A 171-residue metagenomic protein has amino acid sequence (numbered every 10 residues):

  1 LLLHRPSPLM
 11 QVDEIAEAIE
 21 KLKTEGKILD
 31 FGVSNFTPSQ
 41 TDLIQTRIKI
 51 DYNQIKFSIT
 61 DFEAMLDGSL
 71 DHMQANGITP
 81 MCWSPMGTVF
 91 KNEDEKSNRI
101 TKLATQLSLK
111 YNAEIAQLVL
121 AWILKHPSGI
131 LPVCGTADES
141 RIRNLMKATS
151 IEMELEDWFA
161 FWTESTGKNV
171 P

Functional and structural regions predicted by a protein language model:
L2: A conserved beta-strand element that flanks and buttresses the S-adenosyl-L-methionine
P6-P171: Beta/alpha (TIM)-barrel catalytic core signal, keyed to glycine-rich beta->alpha loops juxtaposed to Asp/Glu that bind
